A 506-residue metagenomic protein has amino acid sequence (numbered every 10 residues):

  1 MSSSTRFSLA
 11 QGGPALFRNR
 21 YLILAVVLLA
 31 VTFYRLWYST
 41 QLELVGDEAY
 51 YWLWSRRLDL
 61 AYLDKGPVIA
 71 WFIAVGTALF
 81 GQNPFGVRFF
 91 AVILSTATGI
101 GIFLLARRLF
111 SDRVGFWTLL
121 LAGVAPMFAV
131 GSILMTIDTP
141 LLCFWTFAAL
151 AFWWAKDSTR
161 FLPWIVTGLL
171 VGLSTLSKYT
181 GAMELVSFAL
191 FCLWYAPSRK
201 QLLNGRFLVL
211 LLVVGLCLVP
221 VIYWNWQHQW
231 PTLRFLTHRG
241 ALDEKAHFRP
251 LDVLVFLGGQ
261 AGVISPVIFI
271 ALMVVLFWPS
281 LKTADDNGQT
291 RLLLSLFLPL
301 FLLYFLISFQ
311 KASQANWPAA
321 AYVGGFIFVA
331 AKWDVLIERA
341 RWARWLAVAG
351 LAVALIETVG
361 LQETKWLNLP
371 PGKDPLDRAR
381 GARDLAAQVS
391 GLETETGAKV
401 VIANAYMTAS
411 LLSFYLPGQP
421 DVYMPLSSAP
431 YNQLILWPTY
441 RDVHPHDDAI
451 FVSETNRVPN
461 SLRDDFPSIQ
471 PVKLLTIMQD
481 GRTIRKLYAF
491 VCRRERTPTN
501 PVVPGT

Functional and structural regions predicted by a protein language model:
G12, F17, Y21, I102-V124 (+1 more regions): Transmembrane-helix signature of polytopic, membrane-embedded enzymes that assemble or transfer cell-envelope glycans
L28, T118-P126, V130, V171 (+1 more regions): Short helix- or helix-capping micro-motifs that position conserved polar/aromatic residues at function-defining sites
L58, I270, L298-F301, K311-W345: Hydrophobic/aromatic-rich transmembrane helices and adjacent perimembrane loops
R107, D112-R113, A148-W164: Membrane-interface transmembrane helices that cradle and orient dolichyl/undecaprenyl
T118-L119, A151, P163-Y179, V214-G215 (+2 more regions): Membrane-interface alpha helices of multi-pass inner-membrane proteins
M127, I133-L141: Short acidic/glycine- and proline-prone juxtamembrane loop motifs at membrane-interface regions of multi-pass membrane
L173, L185-T290, L296-K311: Transmembrane-lumen/periplasm boundary regions of multi-pass, lipid-linked membrane glycan transferases
A315, A340-G397, Y406-L436, F451-G505: Membrane-proximal, lumen/periplasm-facing interface regions of secretory-pathway glyco- and lipid-modifying enzymes
